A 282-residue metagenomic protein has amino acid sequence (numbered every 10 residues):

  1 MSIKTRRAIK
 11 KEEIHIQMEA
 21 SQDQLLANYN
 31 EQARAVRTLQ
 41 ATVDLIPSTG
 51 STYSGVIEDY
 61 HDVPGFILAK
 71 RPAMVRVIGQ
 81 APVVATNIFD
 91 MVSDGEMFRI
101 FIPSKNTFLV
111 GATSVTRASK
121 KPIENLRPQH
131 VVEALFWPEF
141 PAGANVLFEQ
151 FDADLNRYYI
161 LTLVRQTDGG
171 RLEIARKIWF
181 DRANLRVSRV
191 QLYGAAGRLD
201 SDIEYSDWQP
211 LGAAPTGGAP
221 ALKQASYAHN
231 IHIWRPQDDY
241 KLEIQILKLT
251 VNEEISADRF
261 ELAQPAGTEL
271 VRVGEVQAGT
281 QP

Functional and structural regions predicted by a protein language model:
M1-D62, E275-P282: N-terminal leader/targeting segments and the immediate start of mature chains
A20-L25, I102-R176: Flexible, processing/modification-adjacent segments and terminal tails in exported/periplasmic/extracellular proteins
L26-N28, P64-A69, M91, I203-A219: Extended lipid/amphipathic-ligand handling interfaces
N30-L39, E58-H61, L68-V75, M91 (+4 more regions): Edge/loop elements at the starts and ends of beta-strands within beta-rich repeat scaffolds
D44-G50, P82-V84, E96, K105 (+2 more regions): Hydrophobic lipid-interacting interfaces of membrane-associated proteins
P47-D59, S119, D168-G170, Q191-A196: Flexible, membrane-facing loop/turn or short amphipathic-helix motifs that contact lipid bilayers or gate lipid-binding
P72-H130, T268, G274-E275: An acidic-aromatic
L147-G267, V271-V276: Gly/Pro-enriched, hydrophobic low-complexity segments that function as extracytoplasmic propeptides/linkers
